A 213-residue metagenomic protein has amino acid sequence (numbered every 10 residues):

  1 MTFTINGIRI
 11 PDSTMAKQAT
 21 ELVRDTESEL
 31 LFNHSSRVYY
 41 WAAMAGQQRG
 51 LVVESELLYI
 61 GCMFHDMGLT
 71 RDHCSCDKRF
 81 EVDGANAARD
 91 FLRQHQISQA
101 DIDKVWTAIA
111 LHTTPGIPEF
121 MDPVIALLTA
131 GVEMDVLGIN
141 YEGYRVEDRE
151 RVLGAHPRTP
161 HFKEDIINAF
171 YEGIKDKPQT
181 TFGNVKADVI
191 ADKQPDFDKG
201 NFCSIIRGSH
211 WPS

Functional and structural regions predicted by a protein language model:
T2-N6, T26-F32, S36-L51, I97 (+1 more regions): Divalent metal-dependent phosphate-bond-processing catalytic cores, especially two-metal-ion Mg2+/Mn2+ enzymes that act
T2-T20: Short alpha-helical hairpin
P11, N33-H34, V53-L57: N-terminal glycine-rich anion-binding loops that anchor highly charged ligand groups
A16-H34, M67-D72: Active-site flanking loop/helix segments enriched in acidic
S28, Q48-E56, D72-F80, Q99: Alpha-helix boundary/capping segments in eukaryotic regulatory proteins
V38-Y39, R79-Q94: An active-site-proximal "capping" alpha-helix that borders the catalytic cofactor pocket
E56-H73, G84, W106-P115: His-Asp-centered metal-binding catalytic motifs of divalent-metal-dependent phosphohydrolases/nucleases
R89, R93-A108, P118-D122: Internal catalytic or translocation cores that form aromatic/hydrophobic pockets or channels for amphipathic metabolites
